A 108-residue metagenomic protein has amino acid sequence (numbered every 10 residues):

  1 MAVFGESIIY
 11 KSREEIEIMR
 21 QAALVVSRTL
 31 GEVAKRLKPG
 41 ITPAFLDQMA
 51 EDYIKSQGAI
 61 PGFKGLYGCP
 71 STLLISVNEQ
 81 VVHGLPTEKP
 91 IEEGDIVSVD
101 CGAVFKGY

Functional and structural regions predicted by a protein language model:
M1-Y108: Active-site neighborhoods and metal-handling regions in enzymes and metal-associated proteins
